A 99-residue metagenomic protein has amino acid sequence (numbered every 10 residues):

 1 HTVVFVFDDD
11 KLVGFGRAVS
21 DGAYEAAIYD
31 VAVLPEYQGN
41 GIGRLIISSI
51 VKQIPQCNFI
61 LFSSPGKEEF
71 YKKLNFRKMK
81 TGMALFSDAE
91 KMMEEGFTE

Functional and structural regions predicted by a protein language model:
H1-A32: A conserved beta-strand-loop-helix scaffold within acyl/acetyltransferase catalytic domains
D8-D10, E36-Y37, S87-A89: Short loop segments at secondary-structure junctions
D9-K11, L45-S48, K52, E69-K73: Replace "anionic and nucleotidyl ligands
Y24, E36, Q53: A short His-aromatic
Y37-I46: Conserved acetyl-CoA pyrophosphate-binding loop and the N-cap/start of the following alpha-helix in GNAT-like
I47, K52-P65: Conserved GNAT acetyl-CoA-binding A-motif
F59-L61, P65-D88: Conserved active-site alpha-helix within GNAT-family acetyltransferase domains
D88-E99: Acidic/histidine-enriched, glycine/proline-rich intrinsically disordered or flexible terminal extensions
